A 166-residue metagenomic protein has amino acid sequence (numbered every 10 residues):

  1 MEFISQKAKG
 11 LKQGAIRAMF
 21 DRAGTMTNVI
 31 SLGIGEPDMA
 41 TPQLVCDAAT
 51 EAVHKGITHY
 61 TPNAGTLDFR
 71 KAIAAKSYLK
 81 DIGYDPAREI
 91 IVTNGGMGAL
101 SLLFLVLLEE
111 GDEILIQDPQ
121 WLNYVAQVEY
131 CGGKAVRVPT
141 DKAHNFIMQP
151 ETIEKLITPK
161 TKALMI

Functional and structural regions predicted by a protein language model:
K7-G95, L102: N-terminal small-domain helix-loop-helix segment of the aminotransferase-like
R22, L103, T152-L156: CheY-like receiver
V29, E113, K134: Residue-level detector of anion-binding/catalytic polar loops
Y84-I90, E110-E113, P159-K160: Short acidic capping loops at alpha-helix termini that bridge into adjacent secondary structure
V106-V128: Conserved PLP-anchoring active-site segment centered on the Schiff-base-forming lysine
Y130-V136: A short helix-loop-beta submotif of the ANL/AMP-binding
V136, D141-I166: Active-site phosphate-binding strand-loop segment of PLP-dependent enzymes
